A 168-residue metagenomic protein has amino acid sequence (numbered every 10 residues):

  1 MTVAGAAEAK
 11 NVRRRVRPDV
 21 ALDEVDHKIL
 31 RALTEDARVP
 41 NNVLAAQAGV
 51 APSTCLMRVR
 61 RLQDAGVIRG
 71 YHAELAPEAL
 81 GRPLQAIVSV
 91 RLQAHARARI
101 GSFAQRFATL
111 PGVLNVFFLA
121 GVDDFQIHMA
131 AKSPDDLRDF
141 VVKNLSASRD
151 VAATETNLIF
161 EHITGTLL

Functional and structural regions predicted by a protein language model:
M1-L168: A compositional/biophysical signature of low hydrophobicity enriched in polar/charged and small residues
